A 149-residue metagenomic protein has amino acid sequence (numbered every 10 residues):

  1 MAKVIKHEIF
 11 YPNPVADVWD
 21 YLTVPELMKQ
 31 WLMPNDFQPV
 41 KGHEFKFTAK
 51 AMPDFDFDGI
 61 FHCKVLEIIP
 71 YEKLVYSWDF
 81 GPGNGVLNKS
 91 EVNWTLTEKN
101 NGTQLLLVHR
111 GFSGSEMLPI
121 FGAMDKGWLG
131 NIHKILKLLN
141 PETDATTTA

Functional and structural regions predicted by a protein language model:
A2-E8, E44, I60, K73 (+2 more regions): Intrinsic-disorder/low-complexity, polar/charged segments enriched in Ser/Thr/Lys/Arg/Asp/Glu/Gln
A2-I9, V15, M52, L66 (+1 more regions): Aromatic-glycine hotspot motif
K6, N13, E26-I60, T148-A149: Short beta-edge strand/loop motif at the mouth of beta-sheet-based domains
Y21-L22, I68: Conserved catalytic core of Hanks-type protein kinase domains
L22, L32, W78, L139: Short, flexible helix/strand-to-coil boundary loops that buttress conserved ligand/catalytic motifs in alpha/beta
M33-D36, F55-N100, R110: Hydrophobic-ligand binding "helix-grip"
G111-A149: A conserved amphipathic terminal alpha-helix motif
